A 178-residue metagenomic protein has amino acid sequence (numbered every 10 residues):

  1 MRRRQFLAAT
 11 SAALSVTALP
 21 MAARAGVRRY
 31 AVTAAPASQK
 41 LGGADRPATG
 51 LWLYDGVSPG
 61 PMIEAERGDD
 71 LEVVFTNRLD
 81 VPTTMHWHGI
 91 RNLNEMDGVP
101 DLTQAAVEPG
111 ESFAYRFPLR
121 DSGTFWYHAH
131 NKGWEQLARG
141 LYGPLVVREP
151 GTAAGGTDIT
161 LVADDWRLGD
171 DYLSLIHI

Functional and structural regions predicted by a protein language model:
R4-Q5, A31: Small/flexible residues
Q5-R24: N-terminal export signals
A23-I176: Histidine-centered copper-binding motifs that mark active-site loops of extracellular/periplasmic copper enzymes
